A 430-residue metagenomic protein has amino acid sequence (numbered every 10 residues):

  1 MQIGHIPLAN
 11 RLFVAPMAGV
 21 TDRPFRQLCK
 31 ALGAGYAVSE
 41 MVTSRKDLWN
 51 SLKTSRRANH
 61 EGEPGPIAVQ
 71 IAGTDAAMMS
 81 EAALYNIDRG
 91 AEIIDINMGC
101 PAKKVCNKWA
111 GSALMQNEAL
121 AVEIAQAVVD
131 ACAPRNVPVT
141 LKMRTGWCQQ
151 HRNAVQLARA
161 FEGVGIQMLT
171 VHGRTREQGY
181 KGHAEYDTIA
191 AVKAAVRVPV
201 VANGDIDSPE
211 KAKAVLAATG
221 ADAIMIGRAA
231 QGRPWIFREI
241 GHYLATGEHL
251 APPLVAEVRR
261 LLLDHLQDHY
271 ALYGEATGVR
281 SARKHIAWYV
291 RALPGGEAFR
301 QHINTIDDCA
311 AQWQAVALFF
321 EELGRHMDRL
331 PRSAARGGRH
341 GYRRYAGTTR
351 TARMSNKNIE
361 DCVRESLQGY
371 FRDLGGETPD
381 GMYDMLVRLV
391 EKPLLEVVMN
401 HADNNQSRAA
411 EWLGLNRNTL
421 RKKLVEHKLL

Functional and structural regions predicted by a protein language model:
M1-F13, D47-I67, C100-A110, C132-L141 (+1 more regions): N-terminal small/glycine-rich loop or linker at the start of catalytic domains across soluble metabolic enzymes
Q2, M17-E92: Glycine-rich, positively charged N-terminal anion/phosphate-binding segment
G4, L8, L12, A18 (+7 more regions): Alpha/beta catalytic cores of nucleotide-metabolism and tRNA/nucleoside-modifying enzymes
L12-A15, A37-S39, I67-I71, I94 (+4 more regions): Hydrophobic faces of well-ordered beta-strands that scaffold small-molecule active sites in alpha/beta enzyme cores
M17-G19, V42-S44, A72-T74, G99-P101 (+4 more regions): Active-site beta-loop-alpha junctions enriched in small/polar residues
A31, S80-I94, M98-A110, E118-V198 (+1 more regions): Alpha/beta enzyme core
G33, G90, G165, G220 (+3 more regions): Conserved functional loop/turn residues at catalytic and ligand-binding sites
R353-D361, E365-L430: Bacterial C-terminal helix-turn-helix
